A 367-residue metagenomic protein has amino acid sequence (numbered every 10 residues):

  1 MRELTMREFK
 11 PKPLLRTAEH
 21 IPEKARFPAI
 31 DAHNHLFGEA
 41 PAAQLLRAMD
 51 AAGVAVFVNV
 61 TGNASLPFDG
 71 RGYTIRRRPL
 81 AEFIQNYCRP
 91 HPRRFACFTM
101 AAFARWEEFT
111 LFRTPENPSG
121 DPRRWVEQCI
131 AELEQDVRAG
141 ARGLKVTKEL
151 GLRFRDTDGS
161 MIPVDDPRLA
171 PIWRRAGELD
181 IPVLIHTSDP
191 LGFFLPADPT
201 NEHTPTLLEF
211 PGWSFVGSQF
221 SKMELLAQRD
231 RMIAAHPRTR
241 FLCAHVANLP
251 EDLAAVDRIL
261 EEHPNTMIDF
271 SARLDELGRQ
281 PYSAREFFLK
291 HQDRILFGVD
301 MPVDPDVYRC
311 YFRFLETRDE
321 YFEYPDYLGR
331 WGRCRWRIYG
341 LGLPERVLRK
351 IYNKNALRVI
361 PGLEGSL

Functional and structural regions predicted by a protein language model:
M1-P90: An N-terminally biased module of ancient metal coordination in phosphate/nucleic-acid-related enzymes
R2-K10, L15, K24-R26, A52-G53 (+6 more regions): Active-site gating loops and adjacent loop-to-helix segments of metal-dependent hydrolytic enzymes
M6-R7, A40, G217, K222-R231 (+1 more regions): H/E-rich (His + Asp/Glu) clusters that bind or coordinate divalent metals
L14-R16, A40-L45, I75-N86, Q128-A131 (+3 more regions): Alpha-helical scaffolding within the catalytic cores of extracellular/periplasmic polymer-degrading hydrolases
P28-N34, V56-N59, F95-M100, L144-V146 (+4 more regions): Hydrophobic faces of well-ordered beta-strands that scaffold small-molecule active sites in alpha/beta enzyme cores
N34-A43, A64-P79, A104-E108, G120-E127 (+5 more regions): Acidic-and-aromatic substrate-binding clefts and catalytic sites of carbohydrate-active enzymes
L45, F83, E132, D136 (+4 more regions): Alpha-helical packing segments of well-folded alpha/beta enzyme cores
R71-P211, P264: Active-site gating/metal-coordination segments in enzymes
